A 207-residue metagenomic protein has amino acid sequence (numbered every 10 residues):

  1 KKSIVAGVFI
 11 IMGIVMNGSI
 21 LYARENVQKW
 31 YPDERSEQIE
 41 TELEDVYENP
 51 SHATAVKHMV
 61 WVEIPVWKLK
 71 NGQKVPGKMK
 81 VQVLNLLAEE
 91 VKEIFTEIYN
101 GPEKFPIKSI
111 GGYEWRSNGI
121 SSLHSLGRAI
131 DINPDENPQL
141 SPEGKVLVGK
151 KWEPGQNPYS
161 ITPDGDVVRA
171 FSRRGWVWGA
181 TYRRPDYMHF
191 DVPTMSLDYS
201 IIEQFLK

Functional and structural regions predicted by a protein language model:
K1-A6: Bacterial N-terminal signal peptides that target proteins for export
G7-V15: Bacterial N-terminal signal peptides
N17-R24: Sec-dependent signal peptide cleavage junction
E42-I110: Active-site acidic/histidine clusters and adjacent loop/turn architecture that either coordinate catalytic ions
A55-K57, S121-L126, A170: Extracellular/periplasmic catalytic domains that process cell-envelope and extracellular macromolecules
V75-N85, G119, W152-S160: Second-shell loop/turn segments in exported
E93-Q139: Active-site-adjacent loop/helix surface patches within enzyme catalytic domains that shape the substrate-binding cleft
L126-K207: Catalytic cores and adjacent binding grooves of peptidoglycan-active enzymes
